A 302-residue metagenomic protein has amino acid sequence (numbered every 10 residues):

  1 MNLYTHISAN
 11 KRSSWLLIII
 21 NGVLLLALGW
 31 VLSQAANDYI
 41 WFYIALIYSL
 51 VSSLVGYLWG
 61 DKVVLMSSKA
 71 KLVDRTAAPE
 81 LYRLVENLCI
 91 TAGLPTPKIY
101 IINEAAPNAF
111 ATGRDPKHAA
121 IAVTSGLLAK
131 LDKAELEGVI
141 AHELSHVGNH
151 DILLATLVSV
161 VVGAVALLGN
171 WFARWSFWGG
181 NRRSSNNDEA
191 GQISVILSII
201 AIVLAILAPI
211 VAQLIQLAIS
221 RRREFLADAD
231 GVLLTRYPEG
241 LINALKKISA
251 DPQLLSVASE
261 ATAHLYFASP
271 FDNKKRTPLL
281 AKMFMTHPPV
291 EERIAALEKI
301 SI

Functional and structural regions predicted by a protein language model:
M1-V23, A35, W41-Y43, I47 (+2 more regions): Polar-ligand-bearing catalytic/cofactor-coordination segments of membrane-embedded or membrane-tethered inner-membrane
G29-A36: Hydrophobic alpha-helical transmembrane segments
I202-I206: Hydrophobic alpha-helical transmembrane segments of integral membrane proteins, especially lipid-exposed positions
